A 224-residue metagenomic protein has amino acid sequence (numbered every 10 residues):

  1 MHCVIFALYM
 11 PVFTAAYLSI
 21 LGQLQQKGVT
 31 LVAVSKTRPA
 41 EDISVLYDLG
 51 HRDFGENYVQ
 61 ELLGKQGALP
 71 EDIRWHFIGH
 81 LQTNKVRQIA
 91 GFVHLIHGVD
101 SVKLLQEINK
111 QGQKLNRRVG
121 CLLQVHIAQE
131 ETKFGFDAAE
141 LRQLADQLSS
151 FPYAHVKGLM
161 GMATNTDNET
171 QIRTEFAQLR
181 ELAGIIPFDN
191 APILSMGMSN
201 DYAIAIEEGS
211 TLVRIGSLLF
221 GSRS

Functional and structural regions predicted by a protein language model:
L8-N200, I206-E208, R223: Conserved alpha/beta-domain cores
T211-L212: Divalent-metal-activated hydrolytic enzyme cores
S217: Glycine/alanine-rich phosphate-binding loops at beta-alpha junctions
